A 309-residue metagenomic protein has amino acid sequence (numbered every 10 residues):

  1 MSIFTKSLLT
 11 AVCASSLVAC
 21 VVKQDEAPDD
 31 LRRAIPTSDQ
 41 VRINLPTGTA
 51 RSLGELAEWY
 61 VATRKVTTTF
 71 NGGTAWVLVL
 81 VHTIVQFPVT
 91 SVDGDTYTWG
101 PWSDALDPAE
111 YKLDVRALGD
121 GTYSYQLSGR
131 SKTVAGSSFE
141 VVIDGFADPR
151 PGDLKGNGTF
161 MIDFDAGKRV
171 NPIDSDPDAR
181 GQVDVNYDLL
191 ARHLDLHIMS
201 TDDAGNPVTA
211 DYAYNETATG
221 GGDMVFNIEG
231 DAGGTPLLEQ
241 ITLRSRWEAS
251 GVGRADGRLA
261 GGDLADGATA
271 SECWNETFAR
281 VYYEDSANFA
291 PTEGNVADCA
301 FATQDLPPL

Functional and structural regions predicted by a protein language model:
M1-L8: Bacterial N-terminal signal peptides that target proteins for export
S16-A19: C-terminal motif of bacterial Sec signal peptides marking the signal peptidase cleavage site
V21-G121, S286-L309: N-terminal "mature head" segments of proteins
V81-I173: Short N-terminal edge-element motif at the start of the domain
D95-P101, Y125, F160, L194-I198 (+3 more regions): Generic recognition of long tandem-repeat/solenoid scaffolds
W102-D104, S128-R130, D163, M199-T201 (+2 more regions): A generic structural motif
V141-R244: Short helix-loop boundary/capping segments
A249-L309: Hydrophilic extracytoplasmic domains
